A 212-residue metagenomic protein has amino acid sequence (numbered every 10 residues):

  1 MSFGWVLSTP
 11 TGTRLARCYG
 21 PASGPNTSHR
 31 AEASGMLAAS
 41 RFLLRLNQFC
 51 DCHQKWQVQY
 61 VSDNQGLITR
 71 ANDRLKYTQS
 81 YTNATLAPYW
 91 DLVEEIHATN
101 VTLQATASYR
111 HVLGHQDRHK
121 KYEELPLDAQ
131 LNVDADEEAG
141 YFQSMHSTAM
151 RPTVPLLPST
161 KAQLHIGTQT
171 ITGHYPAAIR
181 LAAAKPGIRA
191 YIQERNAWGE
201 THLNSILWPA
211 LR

Functional and structural regions predicted by a protein language model:
M1-C52, A71-N72, A129, F142: RNase H-like nuclease fold core
L7-T9, T13-A16, P25, D91-R110 (+3 more regions): Buried hydrophobic core signal strongest for RNase H-like alpha/beta domains in large, well-folded nucleic-acid enzymes
R30, S40, S80, P209-R212: A broadly structural signal marking compact, well-ordered functional cores that mediate small-ligand/cofactor/substrate
M36-V133, R151, P155, H165-T168: RNase H catalytic domain
S144-P152: Intrinsically disordered or highly flexible coil/loop and linker segments, enriched in small and charged/polar residues
R151-R212: Helix/loop segments that flank and initiate small ligand/metal-binding modules
